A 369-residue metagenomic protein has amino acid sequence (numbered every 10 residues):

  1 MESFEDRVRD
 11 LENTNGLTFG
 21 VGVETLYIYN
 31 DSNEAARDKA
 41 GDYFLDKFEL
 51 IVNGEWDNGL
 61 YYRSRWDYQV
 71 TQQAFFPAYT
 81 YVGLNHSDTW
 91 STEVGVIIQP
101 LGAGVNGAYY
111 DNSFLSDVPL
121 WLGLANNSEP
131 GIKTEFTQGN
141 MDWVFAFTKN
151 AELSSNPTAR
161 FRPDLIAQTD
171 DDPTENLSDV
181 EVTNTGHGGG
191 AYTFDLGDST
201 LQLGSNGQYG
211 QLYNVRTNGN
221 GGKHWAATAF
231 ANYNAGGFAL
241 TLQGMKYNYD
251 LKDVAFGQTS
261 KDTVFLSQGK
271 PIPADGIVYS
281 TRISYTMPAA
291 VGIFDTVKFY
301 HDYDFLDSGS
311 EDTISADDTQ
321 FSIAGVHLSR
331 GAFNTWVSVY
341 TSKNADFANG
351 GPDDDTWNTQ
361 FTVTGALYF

Functional and structural regions predicted by a protein language model:
V8-S154, A159, A191-G197, S280-S284 (+1 more regions): Outer membrane beta-barrel
A36-R37, D195-F369: Outer-membrane beta-barrel pore domains
D46, A78, S128-P130, N184-G186 (+4 more regions): Residues that flank catalytic or metal-binding motifs in active/ligand-binding sites
Q73-A74, A125-N126, V182, K223 (+1 more regions): Short, glycine/acidic-rich beta->alpha junctions
G107-Y109, P119-L124, E129, T158-F161 (+4 more regions): Extracellular/periplasm-exposed beta-strand and loop segments of Gram-negative cell-envelope proteins, dominated by
A125-S128, T183, G276, N358: A structural signal for well-ordered alpha-helical scaffolds and beta->alpha junctions
S155, R162-W225: Loop-centered beta-sheet repeat module
